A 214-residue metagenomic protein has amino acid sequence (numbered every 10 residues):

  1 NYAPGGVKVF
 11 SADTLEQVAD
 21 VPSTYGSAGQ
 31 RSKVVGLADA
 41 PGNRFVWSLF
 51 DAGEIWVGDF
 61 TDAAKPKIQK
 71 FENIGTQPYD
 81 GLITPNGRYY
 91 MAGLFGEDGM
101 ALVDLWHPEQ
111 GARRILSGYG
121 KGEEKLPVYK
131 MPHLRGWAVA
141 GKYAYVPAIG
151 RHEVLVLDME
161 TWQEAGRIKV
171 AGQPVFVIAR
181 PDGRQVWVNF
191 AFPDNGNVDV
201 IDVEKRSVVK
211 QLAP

Functional and structural regions predicted by a protein language model:
N1-P214: Predominantly soluble domains enriched in secretory-pathway, periplasmic, or organellar proteins
